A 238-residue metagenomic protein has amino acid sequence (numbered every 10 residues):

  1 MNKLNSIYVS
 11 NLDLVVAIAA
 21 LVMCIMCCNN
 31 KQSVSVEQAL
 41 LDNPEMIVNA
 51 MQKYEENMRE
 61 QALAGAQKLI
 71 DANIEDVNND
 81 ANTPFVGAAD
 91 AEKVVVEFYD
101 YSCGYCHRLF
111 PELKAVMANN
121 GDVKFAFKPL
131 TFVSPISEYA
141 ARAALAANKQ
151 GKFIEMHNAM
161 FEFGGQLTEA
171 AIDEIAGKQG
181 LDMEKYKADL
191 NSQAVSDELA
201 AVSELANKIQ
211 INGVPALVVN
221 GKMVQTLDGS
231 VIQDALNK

Functional and structural regions predicted by a protein language model:
N2-V15, V22-V133, N191, V195-G213 (+1 more regions): Extracytoplasmic thiol/disulfide redox context detector
V15-I18, E174: N-terminal cationic amphipathic segment used for targeting or macromolecule association
T131-K238: Cysteine-centric redox/oxidoreductase cores and disulfide-bonded domains
